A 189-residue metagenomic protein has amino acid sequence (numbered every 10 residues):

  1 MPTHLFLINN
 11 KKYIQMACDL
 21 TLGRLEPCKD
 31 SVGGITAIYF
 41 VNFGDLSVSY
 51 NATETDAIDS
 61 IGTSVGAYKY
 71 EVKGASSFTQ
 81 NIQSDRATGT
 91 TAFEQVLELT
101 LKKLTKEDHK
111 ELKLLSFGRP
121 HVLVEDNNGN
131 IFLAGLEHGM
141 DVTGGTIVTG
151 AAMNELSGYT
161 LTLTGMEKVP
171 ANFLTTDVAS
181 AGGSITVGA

Functional and structural regions predicted by a protein language model:
M1-Q15: N-terminal amphipathic/basic-hydrophobic helices that include classical n-h-c signal peptides and signal-anchor
C18-V96, M140-M153: Solvent-exposed edge beta-strands and adjacent loop segments that serve as assembly or binding interfaces
T36-N42, L97-T100, G118-D126: Short, hydrophobic/proline-enriched secondary-structure or compact coil segments at domain edges
D85-K106, E155-V169: Oligomerization/assembly interface segments of phage tail-like spikes and tubes
K106-K113, N172-T175: Short, conserved charged micro-motifs
E107, N130-F132, V169-A171: Residue-level signal for secondary-structure boundary sites
K110-A134: Short, acidic/charged, Gly/Pro-enriched secondary-structure junctions
G139-A189: Mixed-charge, glycine-accented linear interaction segment located at domain edges/termini
